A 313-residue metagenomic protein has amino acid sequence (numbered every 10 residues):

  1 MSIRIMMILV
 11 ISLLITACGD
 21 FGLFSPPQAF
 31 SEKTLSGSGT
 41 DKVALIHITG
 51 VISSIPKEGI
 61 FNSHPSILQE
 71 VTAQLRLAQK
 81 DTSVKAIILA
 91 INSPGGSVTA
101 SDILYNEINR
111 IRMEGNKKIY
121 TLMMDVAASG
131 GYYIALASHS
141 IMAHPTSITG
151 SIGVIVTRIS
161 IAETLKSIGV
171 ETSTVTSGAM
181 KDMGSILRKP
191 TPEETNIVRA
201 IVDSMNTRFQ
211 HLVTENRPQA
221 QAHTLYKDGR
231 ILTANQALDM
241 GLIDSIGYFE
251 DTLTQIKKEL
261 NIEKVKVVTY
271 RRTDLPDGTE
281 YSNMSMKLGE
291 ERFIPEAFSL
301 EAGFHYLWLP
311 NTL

Functional and structural regions predicted by a protein language model:
S2-T121, V126-A127, S138-A143, V156-L313: N-terminal organellar transit peptides
A128-S129, I148-I152: Short gly/pro/ser/thr-enriched loop/turn and capping motifs at secondary-structure boundaries
